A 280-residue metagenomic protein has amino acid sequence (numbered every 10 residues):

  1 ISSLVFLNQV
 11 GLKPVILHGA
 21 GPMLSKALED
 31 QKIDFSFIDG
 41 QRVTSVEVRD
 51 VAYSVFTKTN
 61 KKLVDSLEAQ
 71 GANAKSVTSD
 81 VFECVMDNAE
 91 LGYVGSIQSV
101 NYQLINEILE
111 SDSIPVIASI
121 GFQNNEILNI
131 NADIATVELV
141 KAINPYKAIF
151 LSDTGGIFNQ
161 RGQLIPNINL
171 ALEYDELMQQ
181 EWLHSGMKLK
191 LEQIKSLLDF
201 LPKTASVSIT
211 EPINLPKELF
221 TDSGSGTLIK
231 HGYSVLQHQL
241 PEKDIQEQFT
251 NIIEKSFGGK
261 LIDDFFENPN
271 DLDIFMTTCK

Functional and structural regions predicted by a protein language model:
I1-P269: C-terminal catalytic "cap/lid" subdomain
E267-K280: Conserved beta-hairpin
